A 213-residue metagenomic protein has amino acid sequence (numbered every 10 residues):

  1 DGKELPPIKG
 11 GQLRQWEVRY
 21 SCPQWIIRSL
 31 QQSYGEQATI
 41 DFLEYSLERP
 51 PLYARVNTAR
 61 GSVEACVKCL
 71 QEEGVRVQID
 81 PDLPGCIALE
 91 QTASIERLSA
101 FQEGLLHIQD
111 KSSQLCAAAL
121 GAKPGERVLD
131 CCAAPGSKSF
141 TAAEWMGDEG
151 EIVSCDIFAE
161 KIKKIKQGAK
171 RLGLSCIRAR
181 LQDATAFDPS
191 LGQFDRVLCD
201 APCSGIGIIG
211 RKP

Functional and structural regions predicted by a protein language model:
D1-P213: S-adenosylmethionine
